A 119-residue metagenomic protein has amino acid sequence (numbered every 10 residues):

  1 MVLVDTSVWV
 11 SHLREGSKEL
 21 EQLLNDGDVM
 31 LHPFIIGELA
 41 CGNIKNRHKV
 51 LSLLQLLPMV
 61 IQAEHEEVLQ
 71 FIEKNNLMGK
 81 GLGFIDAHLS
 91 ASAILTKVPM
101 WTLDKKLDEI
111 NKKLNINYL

Functional and structural regions predicted by a protein language model:
M1-L31, A40-S52, N117: Short, well-structured N-terminal submotif of metal-dependent ribonuclease cores
W9, I36-L39, L107-D108: A generic structural signal for short hydrophobic patches within well-formed alpha-helices
H12, K18, V60-L119: Active-site neighborhoods of divalent-metal-dependent phosphate/nucleic-acid chemistry enzymes
H32, I36, R47-V50, H65-L69 (+1 more regions): A general structural signal for well-ordered alpha-helical segments in protein cores
I35, A40, G79-G81: Short glycine/serine/threonine-biased micro-segments
S52-L54, K80: A polyampholytic, Gly/Pro-enriched intrinsically disordered region
